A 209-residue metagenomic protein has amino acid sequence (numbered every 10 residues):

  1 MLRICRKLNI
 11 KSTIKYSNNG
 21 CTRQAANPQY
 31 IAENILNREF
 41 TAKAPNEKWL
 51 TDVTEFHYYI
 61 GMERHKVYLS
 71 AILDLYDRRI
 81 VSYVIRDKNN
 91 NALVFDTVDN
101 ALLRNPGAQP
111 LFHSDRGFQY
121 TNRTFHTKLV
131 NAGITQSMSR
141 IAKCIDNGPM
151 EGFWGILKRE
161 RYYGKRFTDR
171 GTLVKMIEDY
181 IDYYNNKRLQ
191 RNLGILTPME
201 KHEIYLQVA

Functional and structural regions predicted by a protein language model:
M1, C5, L36, D52 (+9 more regions): Mobile genetic element proteins and their domesticated derivatives, centered on retroelements and DNA transposons
M1-A44, K143, M199-L206: Basic, flexible linker segments flanking DNA-binding modules in nucleic acid-interacting mobile-element proteins
T22-A25, S114-R116, N122-F125, M138-K158 (+2 more regions): RNase H-like two-metal-ion nuclease catalytic core shared by retroviral integrases and related mobile-element nucleases
P28, A32, N46-E47, L69 (+6 more regions): Hydrophobic (often cysteine-bearing) scaffold residues that line and stabilize catalytic clefts of nucleotide/cofactor
R38-V81: An active-site-proximal beta-strand-loop segment
H65, Y83-N105: Active-site beta-loop-alpha junctions of metal-dependent nucleic acid enzymes, especially the RNase H-like/DDE
D77-Y83, Q136-S139, Y163-G164: Short small-residue beta-strand/loop micro-motif enriched in glycine and branched aliphatics
V130-I134, I156-A209: C-terminal domain-tail junction helix/linker
